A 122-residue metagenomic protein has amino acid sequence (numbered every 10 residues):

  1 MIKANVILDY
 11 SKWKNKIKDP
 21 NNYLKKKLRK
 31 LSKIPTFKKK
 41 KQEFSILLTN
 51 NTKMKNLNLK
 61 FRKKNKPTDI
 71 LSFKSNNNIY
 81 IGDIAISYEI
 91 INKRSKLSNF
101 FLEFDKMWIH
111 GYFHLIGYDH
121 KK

Functional and structural regions predicted by a protein language model:
M1-W108, Y112-K122: An acidic/histidine-cluster motif and surrounding catalytic segment that typifies divalent-metal-assisted enzyme active
